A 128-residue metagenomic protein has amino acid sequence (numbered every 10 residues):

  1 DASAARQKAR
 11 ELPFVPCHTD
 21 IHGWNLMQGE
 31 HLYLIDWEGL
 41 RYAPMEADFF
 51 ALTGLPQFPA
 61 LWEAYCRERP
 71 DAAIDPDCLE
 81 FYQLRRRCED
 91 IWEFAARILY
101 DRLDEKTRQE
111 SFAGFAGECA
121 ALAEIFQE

Functional and structural regions predicted by a protein language model:
A2-F49: Active-site acidic catalytic loop and adjacent metal/ATP-binding pocket of ATP-dependent phosphoryl transfer enzymes
G39, P76, Q109-F112: Generic secondary-structure boundary/loop-capping signal
M45-D71, L84-R102: Active-site activation/catalytic loop segments of kinase-like enzymes and analogous catalytic loops in related
A47-F49, D77-C78, E105-R108: Composition- and surface-driven signal marking solvent-exposed, interaction-prone regions in large proteins
A73-Q83: All-alpha amphipathic helical-bundle segments outside canonical DNA-binding/catalytic cores that form hydrophobic
W92-E128: ATP/Mg2+ or Mg2+-diphosphate-binding catalytic cores that bind nucleotide phosphates or diphosphates via glycine-rich
